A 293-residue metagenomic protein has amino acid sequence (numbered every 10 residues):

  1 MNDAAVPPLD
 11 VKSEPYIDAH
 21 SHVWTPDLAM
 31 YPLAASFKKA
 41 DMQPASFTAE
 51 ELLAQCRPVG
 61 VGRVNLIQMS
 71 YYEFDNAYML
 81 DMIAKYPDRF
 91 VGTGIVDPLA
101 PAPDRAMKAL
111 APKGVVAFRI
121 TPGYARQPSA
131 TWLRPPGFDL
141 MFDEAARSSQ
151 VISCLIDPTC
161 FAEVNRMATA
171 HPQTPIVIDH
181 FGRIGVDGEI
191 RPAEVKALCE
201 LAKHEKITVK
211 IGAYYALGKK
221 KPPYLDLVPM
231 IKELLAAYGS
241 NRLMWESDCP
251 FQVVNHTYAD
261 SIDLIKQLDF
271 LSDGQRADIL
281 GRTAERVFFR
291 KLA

Functional and structural regions predicted by a protein language model:
M1-I17, Q43-R63, E233, A237-M244 (+1 more regions): Mid-to-C-terminal alpha-helical segments outside catalytic/metal-binding sites
D3-A4, E73-T159, N165-R166, T208-Y214 (+1 more regions): Active-site gating/metal-coordination segments in enzymes
I17-S21, V64-I67, V91-G94, F118-I120 (+4 more regions): Hydrophobic faces of well-ordered beta-strands that scaffold small-molecule active sites in alpha/beta enzyme cores
H20, C56, M79, L110 (+7 more regions): Conserved, mostly hydrophobic/aromatic
H22, S70, G182, Y214-Y215 (+1 more regions): Catalytic metal-binding/acid-base residues of hydrolase active sites
W24-E50, Q55-G62, K113-Q127, T174-P175 (+3 more regions): Active-site gating loops and adjacent loop-to-helix segments of metal-dependent hydrolytic enzymes
A45-Q55, A100-L110, A193-E194: Short, acidic/polar
T131-M244, R286, L292: Catalytic pocket-lining loop regions of alpha/beta-barrel enzymes, especially the amidohydrolase/enolase/GH5 lineages
